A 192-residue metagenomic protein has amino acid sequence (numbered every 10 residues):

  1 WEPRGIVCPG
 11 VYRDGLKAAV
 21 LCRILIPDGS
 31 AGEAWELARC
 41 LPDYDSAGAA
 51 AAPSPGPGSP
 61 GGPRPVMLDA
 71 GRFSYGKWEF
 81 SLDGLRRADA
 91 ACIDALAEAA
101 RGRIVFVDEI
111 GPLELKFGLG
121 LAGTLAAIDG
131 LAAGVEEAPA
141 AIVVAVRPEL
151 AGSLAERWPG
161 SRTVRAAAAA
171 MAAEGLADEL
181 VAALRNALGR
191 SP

Functional and structural regions predicted by a protein language model:
W1-A51, G56-G71: N-terminal phosphate/diphosphate-binding loop that engages ATP/GTP or pyrophosphate donors across diverse enzyme folds
P3-G5, F106, S161-A166: Conserved beta-strand scaffold positions in the cores of enzyme catalytic domains, especially in NTP/NDP-utilizing
R4, G102-I104, P139-V143: Residue-level preference for the first positions of well-ordered beta-strands
I26-A31, N186-P192: A polyampholytic, Gly/Pro-enriched intrinsically disordered region
G62-V105, I110-K116: Phosphate-binding/switch loop-helix module in NTP-utilizing enzymes
G111-S191: Replace "adjacent to P-loop NTPase cores in ATP/GTP-dependent enzymes" with "adjacent to NTP-binding cores
